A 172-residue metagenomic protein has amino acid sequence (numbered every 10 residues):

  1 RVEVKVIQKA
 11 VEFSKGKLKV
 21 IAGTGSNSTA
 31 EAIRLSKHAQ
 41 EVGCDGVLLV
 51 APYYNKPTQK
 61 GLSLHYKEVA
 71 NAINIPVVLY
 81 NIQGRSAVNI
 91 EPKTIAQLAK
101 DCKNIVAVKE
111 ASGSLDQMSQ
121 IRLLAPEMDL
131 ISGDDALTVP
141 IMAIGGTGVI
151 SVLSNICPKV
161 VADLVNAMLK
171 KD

Functional and structural regions predicted by a protein language model:
R1-A87, Q97: Active-site beta->alpha loop and helix N-cap motifs at the rims of alpha/beta catalytic domains
N71-A72, Q83-D172: Catalytic alpha/beta core domains of metabolic enzymes, predominantly
